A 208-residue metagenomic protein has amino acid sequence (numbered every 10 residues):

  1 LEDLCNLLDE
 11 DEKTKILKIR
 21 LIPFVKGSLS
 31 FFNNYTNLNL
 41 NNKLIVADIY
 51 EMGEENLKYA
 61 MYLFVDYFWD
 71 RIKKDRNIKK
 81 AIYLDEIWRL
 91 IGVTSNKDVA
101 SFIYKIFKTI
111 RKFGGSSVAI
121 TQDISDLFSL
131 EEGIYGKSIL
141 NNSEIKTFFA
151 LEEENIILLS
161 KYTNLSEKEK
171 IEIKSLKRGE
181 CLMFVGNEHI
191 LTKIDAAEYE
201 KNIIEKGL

Functional and structural regions predicted by a protein language model:
L1-D9, K193-L208: Charge-patterned, long linear interaction tracts outside catalytic cores
L1-G115, E131-G133, E172-L176, C181-N187: P-loop NTPase motor domains
L4-C5, T14, I87, T121 (+3 more regions): Intrinsically disordered, low-complexity regions
E54, I190, K201: Short, acidic Gly/Pro/Ser/Thr-rich loop/turn segments
T94, D98-A100, Y104-A197: Conserved ATP-driven motor cores of ASCE-family P-loop NTPases powering translocation/secretion/packaging/pilus
